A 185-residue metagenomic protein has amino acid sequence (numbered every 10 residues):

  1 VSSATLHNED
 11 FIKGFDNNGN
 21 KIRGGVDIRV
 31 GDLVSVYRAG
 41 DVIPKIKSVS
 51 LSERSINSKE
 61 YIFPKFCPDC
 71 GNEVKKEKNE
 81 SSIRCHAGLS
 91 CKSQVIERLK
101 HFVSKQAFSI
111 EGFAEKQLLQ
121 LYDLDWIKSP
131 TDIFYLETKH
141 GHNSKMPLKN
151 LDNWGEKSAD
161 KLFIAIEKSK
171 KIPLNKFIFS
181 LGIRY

Functional and structural regions predicted by a protein language model:
V1-N20, S90-S93, E97-L99: Long insertion/accessory domains within large nucleic-acid-processing enzymes
D16, I22-R29, I127: Short, well-ordered loop/turn sites that connect or cap secondary structure elements
R29, V34-Y185: Structural signature for extended repeat/solenoid scaffolds and their inter-repeat hinge/linker regions, spanning
